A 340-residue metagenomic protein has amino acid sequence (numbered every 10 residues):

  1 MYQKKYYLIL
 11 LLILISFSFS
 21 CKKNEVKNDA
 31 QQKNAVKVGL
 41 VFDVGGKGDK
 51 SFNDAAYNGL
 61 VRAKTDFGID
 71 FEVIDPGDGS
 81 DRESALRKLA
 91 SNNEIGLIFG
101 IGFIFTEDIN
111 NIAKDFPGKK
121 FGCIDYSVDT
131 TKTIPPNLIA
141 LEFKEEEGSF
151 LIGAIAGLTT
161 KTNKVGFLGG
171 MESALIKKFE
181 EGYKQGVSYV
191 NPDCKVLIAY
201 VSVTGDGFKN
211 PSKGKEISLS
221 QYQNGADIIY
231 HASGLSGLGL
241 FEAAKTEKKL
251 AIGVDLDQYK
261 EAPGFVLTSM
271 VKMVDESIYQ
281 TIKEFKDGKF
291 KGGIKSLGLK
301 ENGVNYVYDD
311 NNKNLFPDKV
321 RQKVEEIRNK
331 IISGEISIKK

Functional and structural regions predicted by a protein language model:
M1-L8: Bacterial N-terminal signal peptides that target proteins for export
L11-L14: Core hydrophobic alpha-helical membrane-spanning segments
F17-S20: C-terminal motif of bacterial Sec signal peptides marking the signal peptidase cleavage site
K23: Short, conserved catalytic or interaction motifs in soluble domains
V26-K340: A residue-level marker of the well-folded mature domains of exported/periplasmic proteins
